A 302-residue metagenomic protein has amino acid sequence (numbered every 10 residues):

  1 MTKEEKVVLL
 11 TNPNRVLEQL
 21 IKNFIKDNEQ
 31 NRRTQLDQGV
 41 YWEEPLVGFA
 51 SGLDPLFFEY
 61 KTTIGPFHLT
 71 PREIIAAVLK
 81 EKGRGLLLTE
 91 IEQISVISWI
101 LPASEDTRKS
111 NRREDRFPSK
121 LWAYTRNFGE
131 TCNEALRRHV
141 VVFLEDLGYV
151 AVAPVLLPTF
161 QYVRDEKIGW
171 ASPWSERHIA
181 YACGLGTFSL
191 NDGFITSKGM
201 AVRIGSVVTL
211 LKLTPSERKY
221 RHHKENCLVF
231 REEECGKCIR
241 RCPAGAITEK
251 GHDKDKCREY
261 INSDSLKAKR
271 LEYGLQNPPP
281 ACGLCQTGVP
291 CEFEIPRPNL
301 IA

Functional and structural regions predicted by a protein language model:
T2-K120, Y124-R126: Non-catalytic, usually N-terminal nucleic-acid engagement modules in DNA/RNA processing proteins
E114-A302: Catalytic cores of enzyme domains
